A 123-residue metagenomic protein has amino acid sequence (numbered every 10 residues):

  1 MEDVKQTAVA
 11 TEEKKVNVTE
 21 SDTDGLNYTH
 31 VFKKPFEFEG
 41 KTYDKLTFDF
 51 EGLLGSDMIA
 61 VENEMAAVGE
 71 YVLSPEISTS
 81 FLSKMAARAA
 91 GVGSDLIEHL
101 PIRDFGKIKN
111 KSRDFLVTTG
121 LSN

Functional and structural regions predicted by a protein language model:
E2-N123: Short, surface-exposed, charged amphipathic helix/loop patches that serve as local interaction elements
